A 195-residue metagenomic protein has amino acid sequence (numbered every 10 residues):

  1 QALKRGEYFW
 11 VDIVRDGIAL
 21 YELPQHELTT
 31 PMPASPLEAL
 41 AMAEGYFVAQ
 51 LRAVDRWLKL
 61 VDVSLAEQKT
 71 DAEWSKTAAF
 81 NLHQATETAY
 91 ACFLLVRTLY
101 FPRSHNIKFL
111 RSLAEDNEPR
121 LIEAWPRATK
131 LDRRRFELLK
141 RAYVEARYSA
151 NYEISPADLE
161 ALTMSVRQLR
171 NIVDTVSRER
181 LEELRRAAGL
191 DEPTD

Functional and structural regions predicted by a protein language model:
Q1-E73, T77, T88-D195: Catalytic core of pol beta-like nucleotidyltransferases
